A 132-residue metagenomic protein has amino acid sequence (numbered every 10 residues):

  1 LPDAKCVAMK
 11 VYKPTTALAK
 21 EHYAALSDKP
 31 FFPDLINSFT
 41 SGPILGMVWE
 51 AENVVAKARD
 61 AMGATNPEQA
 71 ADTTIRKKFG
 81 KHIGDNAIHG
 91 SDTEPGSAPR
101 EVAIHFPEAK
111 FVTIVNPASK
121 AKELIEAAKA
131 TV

Functional and structural regions predicted by a protein language model:
L1-V132: Non-catalytic terminal and connector segments of soluble metabolic enzymes
